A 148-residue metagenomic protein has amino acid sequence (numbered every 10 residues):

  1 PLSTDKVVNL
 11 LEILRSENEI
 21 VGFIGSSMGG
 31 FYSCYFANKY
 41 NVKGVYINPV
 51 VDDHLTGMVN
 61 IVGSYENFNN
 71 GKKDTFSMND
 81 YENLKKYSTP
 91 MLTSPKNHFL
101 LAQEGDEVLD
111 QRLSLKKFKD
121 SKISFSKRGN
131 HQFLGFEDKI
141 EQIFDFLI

Functional and structural regions predicted by a protein language model:
P1-E17: Active-site catalytic motif of lipid deacylating hydrolases and related acyltransferases
P1-S3, I24, K127: A short beta-strand-loop structural module common to alpha/beta enzyme folds
E12-E17, Q142-I148: Short, Lys/Arg-enriched, disordered terminal segments
E19-G22, N97-F99: Short active-site oxyanion
I20-G25, V45: Short beta-strand immediately N-terminal to the catalytic nucleophile in serine-hydrolase-like folds
I24-S33: Gly/Ala-rich beta-loop-alpha elbow adjacent to hydrolase catalytic centers
F36-Y40: Aromatic pocket-lining residues of Rossmann-like dinucleotide-binding sites
K43, P49-E141, F146-L147: The alpha/beta-hydrolase serine catalytic core
